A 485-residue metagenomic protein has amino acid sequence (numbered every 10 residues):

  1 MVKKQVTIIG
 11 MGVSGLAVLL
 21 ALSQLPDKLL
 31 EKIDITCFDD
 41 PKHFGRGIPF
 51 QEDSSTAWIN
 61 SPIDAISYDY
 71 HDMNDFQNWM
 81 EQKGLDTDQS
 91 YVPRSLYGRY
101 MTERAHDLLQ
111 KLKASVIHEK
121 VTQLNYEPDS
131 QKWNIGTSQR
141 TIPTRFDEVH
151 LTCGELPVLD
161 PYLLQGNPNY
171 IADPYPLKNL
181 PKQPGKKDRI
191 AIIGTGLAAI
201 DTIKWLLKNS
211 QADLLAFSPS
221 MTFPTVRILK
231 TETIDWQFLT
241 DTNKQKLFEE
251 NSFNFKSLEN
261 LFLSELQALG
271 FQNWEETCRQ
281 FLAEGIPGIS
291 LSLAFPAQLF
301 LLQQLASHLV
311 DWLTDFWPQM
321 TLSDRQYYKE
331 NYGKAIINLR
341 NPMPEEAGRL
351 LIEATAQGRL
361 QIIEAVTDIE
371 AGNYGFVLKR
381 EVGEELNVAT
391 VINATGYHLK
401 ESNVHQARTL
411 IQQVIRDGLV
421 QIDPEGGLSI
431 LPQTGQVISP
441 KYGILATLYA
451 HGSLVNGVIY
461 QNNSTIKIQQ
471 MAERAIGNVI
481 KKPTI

Functional and structural regions predicted by a protein language model:
V2-K42, K83-I485: Flavin (primarily FAD) cofactor-binding/catalytic cores of flavoenzymes
G47-P93: Active-site-adjacent segment of FAD-dependent monooxygenases/related oxidoreductases
